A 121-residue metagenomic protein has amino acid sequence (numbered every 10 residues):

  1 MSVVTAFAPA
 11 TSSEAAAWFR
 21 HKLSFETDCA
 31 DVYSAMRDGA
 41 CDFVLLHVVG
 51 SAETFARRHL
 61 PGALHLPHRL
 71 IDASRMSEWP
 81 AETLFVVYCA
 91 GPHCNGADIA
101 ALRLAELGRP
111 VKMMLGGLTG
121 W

Functional and structural regions predicted by a protein language model:
M1-T54: Flexible, polar/low-complexity N-terminal or interdomain linker segments that lie immediately upstream of folded
T27-C29, P67, L115: Short loop/edge segments at beta-strand edges and connector loops that shape dinucleotide/nucleotide cofactor-binding
D28-C29, I71-D72, A97: Amphipathic coiled-coil/heptad-repeat helices and related helical stalk/stem segments that mediate oligomerization
V32, A63, L104: Terminal peptide-recognition signature
G39-L45, P61-G62, L84, P110: Short active-site oxyanion
F55-P61: Short loop/helix-cap segments at secondary-structure boundaries that form the rim of catalytic
L64-S74: Glycine-rich, highly charged phosphate/nucleotide-binding loops
S74-W121: Catalytic cysteine-centered active loop of the rhodanese-like fold, especially the PTP/DSP P-loop
